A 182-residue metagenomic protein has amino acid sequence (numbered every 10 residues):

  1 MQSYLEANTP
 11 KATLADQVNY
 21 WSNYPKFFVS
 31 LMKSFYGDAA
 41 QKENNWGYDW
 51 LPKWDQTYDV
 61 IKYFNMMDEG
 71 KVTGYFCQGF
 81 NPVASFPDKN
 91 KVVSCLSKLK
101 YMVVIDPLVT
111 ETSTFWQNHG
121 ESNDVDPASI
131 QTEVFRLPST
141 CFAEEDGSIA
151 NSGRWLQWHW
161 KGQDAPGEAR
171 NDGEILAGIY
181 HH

Functional and structural regions predicted by a protein language model:
M1-H182: Non-catalytic alpha/beta scaffold blocks inside enzyme catalytic domains
